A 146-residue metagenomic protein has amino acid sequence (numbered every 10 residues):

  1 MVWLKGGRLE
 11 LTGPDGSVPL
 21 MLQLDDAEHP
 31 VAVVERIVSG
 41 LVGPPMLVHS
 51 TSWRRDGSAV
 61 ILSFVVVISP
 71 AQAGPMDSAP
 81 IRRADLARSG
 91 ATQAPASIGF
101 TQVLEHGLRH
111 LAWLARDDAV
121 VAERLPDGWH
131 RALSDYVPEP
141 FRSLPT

Functional and structural regions predicted by a protein language model:
M1-L20, P45-H49, V65-P70: N-terminal strand-loop-strand
D15-L22, R54-T146: Nudix hydrolase/Nudix homology domain
P19-T51: The catalytic Nudix box helix
